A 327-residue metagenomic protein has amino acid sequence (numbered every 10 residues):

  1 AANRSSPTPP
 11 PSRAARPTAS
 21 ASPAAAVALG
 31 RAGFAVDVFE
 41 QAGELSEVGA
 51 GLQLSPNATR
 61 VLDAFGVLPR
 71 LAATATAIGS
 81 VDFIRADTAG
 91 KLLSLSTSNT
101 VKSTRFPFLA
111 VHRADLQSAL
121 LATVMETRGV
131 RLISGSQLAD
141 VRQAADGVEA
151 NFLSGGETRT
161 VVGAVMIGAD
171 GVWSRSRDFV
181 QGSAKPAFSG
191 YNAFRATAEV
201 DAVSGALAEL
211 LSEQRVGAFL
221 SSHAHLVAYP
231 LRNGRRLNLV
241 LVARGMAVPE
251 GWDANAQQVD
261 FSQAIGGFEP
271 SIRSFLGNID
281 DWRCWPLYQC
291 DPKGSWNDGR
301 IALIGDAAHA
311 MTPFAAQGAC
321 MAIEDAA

Functional and structural regions predicted by a protein language model:
P7, P11-G43, I167-G168, F194 (+3 more regions): Conserved mid-domain beta->alpha element of the FAD-binding
R13, G30, S55-Q181, K185-D201 (+1 more regions): Conserved N-terminal helical subregion
F65, T127, F268-E269, I279 (+1 more regions): Acidic-histidine catalytic/liganding microenvironments
V162, R236, G299-R300: Conserved catalytic motifs of the protein kinase core domain
V203, G251-C284: Flavin-binding catalytic cores
S212-P249, I265-G266, L287: Active-site substrate-recognition segment that forms the wall of the catalytic cavity or substrate channel
